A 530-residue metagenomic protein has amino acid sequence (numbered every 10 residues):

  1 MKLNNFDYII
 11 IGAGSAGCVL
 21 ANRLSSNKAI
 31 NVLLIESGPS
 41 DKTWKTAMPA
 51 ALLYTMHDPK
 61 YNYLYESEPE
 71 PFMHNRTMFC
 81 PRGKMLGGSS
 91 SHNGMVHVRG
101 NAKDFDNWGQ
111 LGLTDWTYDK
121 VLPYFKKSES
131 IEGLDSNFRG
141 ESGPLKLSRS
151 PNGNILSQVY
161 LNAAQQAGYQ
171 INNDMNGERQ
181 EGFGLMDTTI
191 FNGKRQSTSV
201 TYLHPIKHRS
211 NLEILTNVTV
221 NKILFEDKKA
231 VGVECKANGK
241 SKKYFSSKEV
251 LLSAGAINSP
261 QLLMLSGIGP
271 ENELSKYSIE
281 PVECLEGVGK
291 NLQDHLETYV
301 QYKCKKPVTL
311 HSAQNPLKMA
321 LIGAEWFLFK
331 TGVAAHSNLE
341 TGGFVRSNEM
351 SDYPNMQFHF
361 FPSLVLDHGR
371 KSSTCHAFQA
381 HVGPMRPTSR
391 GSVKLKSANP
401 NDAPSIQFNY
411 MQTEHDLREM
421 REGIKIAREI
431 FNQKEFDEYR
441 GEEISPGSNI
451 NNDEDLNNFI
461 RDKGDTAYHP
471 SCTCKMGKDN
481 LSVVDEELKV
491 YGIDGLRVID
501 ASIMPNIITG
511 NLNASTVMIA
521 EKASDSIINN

Functional and structural regions predicted by a protein language model:
M1-N530: N-terminal redox-cofactor-binding region of secreted/periplasmic oxidoreductases
